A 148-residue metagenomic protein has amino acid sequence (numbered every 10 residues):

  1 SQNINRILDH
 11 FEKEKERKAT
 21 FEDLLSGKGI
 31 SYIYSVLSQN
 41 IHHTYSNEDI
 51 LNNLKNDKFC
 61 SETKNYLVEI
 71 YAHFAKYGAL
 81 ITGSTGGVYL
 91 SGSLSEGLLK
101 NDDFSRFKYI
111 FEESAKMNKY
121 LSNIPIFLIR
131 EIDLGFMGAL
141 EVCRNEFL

Functional and structural regions predicted by a protein language model:
S1: Mobile, glycine-enriched helix-loop/loop "lid" segments at the mouths of ligand-binding/catalytic clefts that gate
I4-L148: ATP-binding/phosphotransfer module of carbohydrate and carboxylate kinases, centering on a glycine-rich
